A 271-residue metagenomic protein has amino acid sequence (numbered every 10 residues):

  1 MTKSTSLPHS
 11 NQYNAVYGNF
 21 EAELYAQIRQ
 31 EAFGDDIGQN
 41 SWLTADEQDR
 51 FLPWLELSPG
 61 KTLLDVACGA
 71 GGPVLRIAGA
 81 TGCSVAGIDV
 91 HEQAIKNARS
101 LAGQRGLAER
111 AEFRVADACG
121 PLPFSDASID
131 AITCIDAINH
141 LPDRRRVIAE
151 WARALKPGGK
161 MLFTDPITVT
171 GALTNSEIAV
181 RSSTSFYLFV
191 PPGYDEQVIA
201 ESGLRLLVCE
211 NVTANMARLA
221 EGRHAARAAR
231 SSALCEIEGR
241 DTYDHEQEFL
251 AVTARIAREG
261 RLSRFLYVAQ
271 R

Functional and structural regions predicted by a protein language model:
M1-A32: N-terminal, positively charged/glycine-rich alpha-helical extensions of SAM-dependent methyltransferases
S41-P59: Conserved alpha-helix/loop element of class I SAM-dependent methyltransferases that forms part of the SAM/SAH-binding
T62-V66, A70-G120: Class I SAM-dependent methyltransferase SAM/SAH-binding core
C119-A131: A short acidic, Gly/Pro-enriched loop at the edge of an enzyme's catalytic core that lines a small-molecule cofactor
R145-K160: A short glycine-rich, Lys/Arg-flanked "PGG" loop and its adjoining helix->strand segment in the class I
P166-F186: Short, glycine-/aromatic-enriched active-site segment of Class I SAM-dependent methyltransferases
L188-G203: Short alpha-helix
V208-R271: Conserved Class I S-adenosyl-L-methionine
